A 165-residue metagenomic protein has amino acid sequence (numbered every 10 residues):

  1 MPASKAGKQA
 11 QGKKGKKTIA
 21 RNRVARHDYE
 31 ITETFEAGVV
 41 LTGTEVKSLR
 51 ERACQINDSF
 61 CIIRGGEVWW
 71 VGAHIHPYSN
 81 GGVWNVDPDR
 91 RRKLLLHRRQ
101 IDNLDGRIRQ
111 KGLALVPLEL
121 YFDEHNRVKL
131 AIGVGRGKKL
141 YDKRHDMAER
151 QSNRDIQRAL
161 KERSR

Functional and structural regions predicted by a protein language model:
M1-T42, Q151-R165: Intrinsically disordered, Lys/Arg-rich N-terminal extensions and targeting peptides of nucleic-acid-associated proteins
K17-L113: Ribosome large-subunit tunnel/peptidyl-transferase-proximal elements
W69-W70, R127-I132, R154, R158-L160: Short amphipathic alpha-helical patches
Y78-N80, K129, L140-D142: Switch/connector loops and helix/strand junctions flanking conserved nucleotide-binding motifs in nucleotide-processing
D89, L96-D102, G137-R165: C-terminal end-helix/capping segment
L95-G133, G137-K139: Beta-rich strand-turn-strand
